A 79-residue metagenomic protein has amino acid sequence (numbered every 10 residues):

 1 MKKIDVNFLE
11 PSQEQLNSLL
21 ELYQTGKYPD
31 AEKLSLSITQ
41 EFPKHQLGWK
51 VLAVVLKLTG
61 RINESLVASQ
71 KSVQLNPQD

Functional and structural regions predicted by a protein language model:
I38, K71-S72: Canonical positions in the second alpha-helix
